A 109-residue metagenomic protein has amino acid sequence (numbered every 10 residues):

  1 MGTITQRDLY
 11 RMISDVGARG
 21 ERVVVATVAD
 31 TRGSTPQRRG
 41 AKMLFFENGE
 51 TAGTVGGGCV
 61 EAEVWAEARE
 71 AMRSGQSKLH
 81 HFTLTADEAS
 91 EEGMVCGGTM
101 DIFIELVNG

Functional and structural regions predicted by a protein language model:
M1-G109: Segments forming oxygen-rich coordination pockets for charged ligands
